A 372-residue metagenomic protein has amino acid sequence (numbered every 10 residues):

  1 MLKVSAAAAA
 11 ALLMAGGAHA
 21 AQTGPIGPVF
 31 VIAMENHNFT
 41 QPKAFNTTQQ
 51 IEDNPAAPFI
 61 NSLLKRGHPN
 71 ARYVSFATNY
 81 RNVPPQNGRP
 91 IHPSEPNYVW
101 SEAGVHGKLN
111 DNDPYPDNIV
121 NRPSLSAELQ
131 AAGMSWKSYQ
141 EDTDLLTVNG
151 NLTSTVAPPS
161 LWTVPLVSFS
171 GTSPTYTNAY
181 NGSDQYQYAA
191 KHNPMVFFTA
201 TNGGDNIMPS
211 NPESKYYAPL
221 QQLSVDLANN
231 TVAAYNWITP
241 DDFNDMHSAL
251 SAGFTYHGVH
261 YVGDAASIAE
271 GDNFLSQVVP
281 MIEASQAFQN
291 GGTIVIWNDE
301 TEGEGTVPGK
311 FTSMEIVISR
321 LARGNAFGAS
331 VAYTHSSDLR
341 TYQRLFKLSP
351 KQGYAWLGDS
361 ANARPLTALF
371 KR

Functional and structural regions predicted by a protein language model:
M1-H19: Gram-negative bacterial Sec-dependent N-terminal signal peptides
A20-R372: N-terminal pro-sequences and low-complexity stem/linker regions of secreted or lumenal proteins
